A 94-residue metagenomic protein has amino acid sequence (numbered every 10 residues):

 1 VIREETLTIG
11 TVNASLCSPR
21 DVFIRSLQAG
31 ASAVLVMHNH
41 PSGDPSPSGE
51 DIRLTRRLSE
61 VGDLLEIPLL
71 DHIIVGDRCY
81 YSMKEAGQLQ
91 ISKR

Functional and structural regions predicted by a protein language model:
V1-I2: Hydrophobic "anchor" residues
T8-R94: Active-site-proximal loop/helix of nucleotide/amide-processing enzymes and allied scaffolds
